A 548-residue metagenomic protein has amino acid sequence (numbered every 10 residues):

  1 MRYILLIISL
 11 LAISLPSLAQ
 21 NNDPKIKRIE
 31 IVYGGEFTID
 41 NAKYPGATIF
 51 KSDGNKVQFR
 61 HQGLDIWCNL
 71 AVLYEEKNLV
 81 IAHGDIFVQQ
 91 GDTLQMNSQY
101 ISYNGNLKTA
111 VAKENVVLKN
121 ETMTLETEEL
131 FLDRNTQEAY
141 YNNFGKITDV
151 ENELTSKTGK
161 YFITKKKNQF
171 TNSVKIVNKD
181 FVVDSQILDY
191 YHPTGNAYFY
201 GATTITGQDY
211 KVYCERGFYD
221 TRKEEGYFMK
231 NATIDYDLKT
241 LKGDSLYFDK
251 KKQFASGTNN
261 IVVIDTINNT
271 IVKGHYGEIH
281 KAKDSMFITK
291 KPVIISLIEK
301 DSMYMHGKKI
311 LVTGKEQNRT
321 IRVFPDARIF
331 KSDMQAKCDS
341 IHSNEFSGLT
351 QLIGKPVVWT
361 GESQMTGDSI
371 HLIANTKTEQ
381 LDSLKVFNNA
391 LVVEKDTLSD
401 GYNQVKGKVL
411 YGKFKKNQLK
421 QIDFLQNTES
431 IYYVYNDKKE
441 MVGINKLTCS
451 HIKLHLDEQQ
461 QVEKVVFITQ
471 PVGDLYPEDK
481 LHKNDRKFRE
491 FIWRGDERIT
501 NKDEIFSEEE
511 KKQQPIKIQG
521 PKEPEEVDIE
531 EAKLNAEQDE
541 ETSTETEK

Functional and structural regions predicted by a protein language model:
L5-S14: Bacterial N-terminal signal peptides
L15-A19: Sec/Tat signal peptide C-region and signal peptidase I cleavage site
Q20-K548: N-terminal amphipathic/hydrophobic interface segments
